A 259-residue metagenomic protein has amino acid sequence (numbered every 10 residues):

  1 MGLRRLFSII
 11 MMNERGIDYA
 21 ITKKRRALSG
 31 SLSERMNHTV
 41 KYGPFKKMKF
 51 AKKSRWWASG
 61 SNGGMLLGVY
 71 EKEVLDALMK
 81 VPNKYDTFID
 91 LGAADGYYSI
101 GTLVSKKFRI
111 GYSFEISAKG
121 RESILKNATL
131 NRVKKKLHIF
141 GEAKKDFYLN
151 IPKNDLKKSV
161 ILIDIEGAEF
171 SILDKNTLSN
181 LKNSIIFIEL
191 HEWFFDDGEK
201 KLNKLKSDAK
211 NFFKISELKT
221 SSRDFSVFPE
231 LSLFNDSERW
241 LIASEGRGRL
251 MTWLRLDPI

Functional and structural regions predicted by a protein language model:
M1-S117, E122-N127, V133-H138, L149-L156 (+1 more regions): S-adenosyl-L-methionine
A77, N180, D208: Catalytic-core regions built around general acid/base machinery
T87, A93-D95, H138-E199: Active-site segment flanking the S-adenosylmethionine/decSAM binding pocket in AdoMet-dependent transferases
L103-S105, K126-A128, K175-L178, K201-N203: Short, glycine/charged-enriched secondary-structure capping and boundary segments
V133, N176-T177, A209: Residue-level recognition of alpha-helix termini/interfacial anchor residues
A143, L190, F213, K219-S222: Residues at the C-termini of beta-strands that transition into short coil/loop
E199-F212: Short alpha-helix
